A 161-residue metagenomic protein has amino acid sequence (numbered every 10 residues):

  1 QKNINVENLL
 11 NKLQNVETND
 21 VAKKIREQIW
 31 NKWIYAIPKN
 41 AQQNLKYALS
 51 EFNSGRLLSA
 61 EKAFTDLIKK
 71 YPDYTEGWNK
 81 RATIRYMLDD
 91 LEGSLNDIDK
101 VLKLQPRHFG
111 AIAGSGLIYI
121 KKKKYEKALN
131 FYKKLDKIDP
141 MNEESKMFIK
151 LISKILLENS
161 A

Functional and structural regions predicted by a protein language model:
Q1-K46: N-terminal leader/linker segments that initiate helical-solenoid repeat arrays
N15, K24, N31, Y35 (+3 more regions): Terminal, low-structured helical/coil segments at or just beyond the last alpha-helical repeat
E17-D20, G55, D89, K123: Short helix-adjacent coil turns
P38-G110: Alpha-helical adaptor scaffolds
N53, M87, K121-K122, L151-E158: Register position in tetratricopeptide repeats
R81-A82, L88, S115, K122 (+1 more regions): Residue-level signature of tetratricopeptide-repeat
K103-Y132: Ankyrin-repeat and related helical/solenoid repeat scaffolds used for protein-protein interactions
